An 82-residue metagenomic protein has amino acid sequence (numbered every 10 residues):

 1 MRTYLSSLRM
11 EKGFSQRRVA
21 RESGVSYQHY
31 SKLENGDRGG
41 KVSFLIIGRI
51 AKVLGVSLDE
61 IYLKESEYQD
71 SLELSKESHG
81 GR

Functional and structural regions predicted by a protein language model:
M1-E11, S75: A short, Lys/Arg-rich alpha-helix, primarily the initiator
S6, S31-K32, Y62: Key DNA-contacting residues within the recognition helix of helix-turn-helix
M10, R21, K52: Alpha-helical residues within the helix-turn-helix
G13, D37-K52: Short, basic-rich loop-to-helix N-cap that marks the start of a DNA-contacting helix
F14-L33: Short alpha-helical DNA-recognition segment
G40, E60-R82: Short, charged recognition helix plus adjacent turn of helix-turn-helix-like nucleic-acid-binding domains
